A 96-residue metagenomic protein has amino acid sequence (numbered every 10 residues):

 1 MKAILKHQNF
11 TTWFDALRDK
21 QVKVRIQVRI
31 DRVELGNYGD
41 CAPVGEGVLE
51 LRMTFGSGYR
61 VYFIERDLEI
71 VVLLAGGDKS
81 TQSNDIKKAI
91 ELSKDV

Functional and structural regions predicted by a protein language model:
M1-V22: Arg/Lys-rich, positively charged N-terminal/basic patches that mediate binding to nucleic acids
A3-I4, K23, Y38, G56-R60 (+1 more regions): Enriched for short, Lys/Arg-rich terminal
Q8, V24, V28-D31: Internal, well-ordered alpha-helical scaffold/interface segments that support domain packing or protein-protein contacts
A16, R32, I64-R66: Conserved catalytic core of Hanks-type protein kinase domains
A16, T54-S57: Membrane-interface junctions
V28-T54: A short, surface-exposed loop/turn module that caps and links secondary-structure elements
